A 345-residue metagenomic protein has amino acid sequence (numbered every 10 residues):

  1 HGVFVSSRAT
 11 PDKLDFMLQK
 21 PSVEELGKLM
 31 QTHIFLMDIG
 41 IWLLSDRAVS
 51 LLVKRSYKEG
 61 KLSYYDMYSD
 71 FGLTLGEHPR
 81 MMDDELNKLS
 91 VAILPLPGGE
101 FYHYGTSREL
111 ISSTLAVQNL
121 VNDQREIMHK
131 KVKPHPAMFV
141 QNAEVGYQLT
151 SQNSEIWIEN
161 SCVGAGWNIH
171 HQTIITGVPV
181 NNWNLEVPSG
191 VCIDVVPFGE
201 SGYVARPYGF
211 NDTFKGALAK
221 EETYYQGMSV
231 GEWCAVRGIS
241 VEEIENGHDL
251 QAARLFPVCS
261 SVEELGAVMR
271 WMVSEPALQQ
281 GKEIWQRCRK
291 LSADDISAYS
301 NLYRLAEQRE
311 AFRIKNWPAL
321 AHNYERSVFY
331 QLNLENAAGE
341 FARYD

Functional and structural regions predicted by a protein language model:
H1-D12: Basic phosphate/pyrophosphate-binding loop/patch that engages nucleotide-derived ligands
T10, L14-S22: Conserved AMP-binding/adenylate-forming
K20-L29, F35-D345: Left-handed beta-helix
